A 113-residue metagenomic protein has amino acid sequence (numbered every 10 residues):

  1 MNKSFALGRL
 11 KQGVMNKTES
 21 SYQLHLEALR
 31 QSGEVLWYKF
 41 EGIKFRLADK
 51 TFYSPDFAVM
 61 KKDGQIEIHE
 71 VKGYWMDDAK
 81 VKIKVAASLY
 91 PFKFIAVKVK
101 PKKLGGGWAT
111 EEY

Functional and structural regions predicted by a protein language model:
M1-Y113: Electrostatic, structured charged patches in enzyme active sites and in nucleic-acid/phosphate-binding
